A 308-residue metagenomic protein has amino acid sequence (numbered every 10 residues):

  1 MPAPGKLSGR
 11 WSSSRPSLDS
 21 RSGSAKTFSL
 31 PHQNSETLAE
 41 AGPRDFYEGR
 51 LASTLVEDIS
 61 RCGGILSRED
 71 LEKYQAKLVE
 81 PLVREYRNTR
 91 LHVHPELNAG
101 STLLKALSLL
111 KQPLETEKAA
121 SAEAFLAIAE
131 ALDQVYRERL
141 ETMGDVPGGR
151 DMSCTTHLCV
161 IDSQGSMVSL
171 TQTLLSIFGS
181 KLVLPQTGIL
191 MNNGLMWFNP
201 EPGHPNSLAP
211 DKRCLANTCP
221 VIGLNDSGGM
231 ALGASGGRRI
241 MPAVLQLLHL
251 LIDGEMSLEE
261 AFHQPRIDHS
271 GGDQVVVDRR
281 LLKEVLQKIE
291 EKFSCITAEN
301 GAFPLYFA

Functional and structural regions predicted by a protein language model:
M1-L91: Long, well-ordered, tryptophan-enriched scaffold segments
M1-S17, H32-Q33, E57, C62 (+2 more regions): Proteins synthesized as precursors that undergo proteolytic processing into mature forms
D19-R21, R84, N98, T116 (+1 more regions): A generic alpha-helix propensity feature with a strong bias for hydrophobic helices
A25-F28, P95, G233-A234: Short beta-strand->loop
F46, R50, L97-T102: Conserved phosphate/anionic-ligand binding catalytic regions in large, soluble enzymes, centered on
K77-E80, C154, Y306-F307: A short, compositionally biased
N300-A308: Residue patterns forming the tRNA-binding/recognition surfaces of aminoacyl-tRNA synthetases and related DALR
